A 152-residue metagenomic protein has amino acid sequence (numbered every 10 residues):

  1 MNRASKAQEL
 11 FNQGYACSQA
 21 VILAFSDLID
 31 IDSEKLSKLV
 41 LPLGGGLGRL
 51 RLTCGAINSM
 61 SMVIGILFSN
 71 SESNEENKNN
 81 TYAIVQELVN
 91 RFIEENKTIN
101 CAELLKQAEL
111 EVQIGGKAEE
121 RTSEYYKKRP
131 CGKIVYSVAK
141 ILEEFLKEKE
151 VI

Functional and structural regions predicted by a protein language model:
M1-Q13: Polybasic, low-complexity association/targeting segments
C17, C54, C101: Short cysteine clusters
A24-P42, E111-G116: Acidic-glycine-rich active-site phosphate/pyrophosphate-binding loop
I29-K38, I66-E87: Phosphate-handling active-site elements
L43-L50: Transmembrane alpha-helix interface/packing and boundary motifs in multi-pass membrane proteins, characterized by
N58-L67: DPxDG-like acidic metal-binding loop motif
V85-I152: C-terminal binding/interaction regions
